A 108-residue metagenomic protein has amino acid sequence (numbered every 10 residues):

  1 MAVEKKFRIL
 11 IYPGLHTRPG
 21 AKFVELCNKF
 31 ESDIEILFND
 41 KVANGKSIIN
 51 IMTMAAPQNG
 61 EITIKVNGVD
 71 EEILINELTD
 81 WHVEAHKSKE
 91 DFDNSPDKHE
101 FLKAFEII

Functional and structural regions predicted by a protein language model:
M1-I11: Short amphipathic
V3, V24, V42, V66-V69 (+1 more regions): Extended aliphatic helical segments
P13-S32, K41-G60, E72, N76-L78: Amphipathic alpha-helical interaction surfaces in cytosolic regulatory modules
E61-E100: C-terminal structural segments of small proteins and small subunits
K98-I108: Short acidic DE-rich linear segments
